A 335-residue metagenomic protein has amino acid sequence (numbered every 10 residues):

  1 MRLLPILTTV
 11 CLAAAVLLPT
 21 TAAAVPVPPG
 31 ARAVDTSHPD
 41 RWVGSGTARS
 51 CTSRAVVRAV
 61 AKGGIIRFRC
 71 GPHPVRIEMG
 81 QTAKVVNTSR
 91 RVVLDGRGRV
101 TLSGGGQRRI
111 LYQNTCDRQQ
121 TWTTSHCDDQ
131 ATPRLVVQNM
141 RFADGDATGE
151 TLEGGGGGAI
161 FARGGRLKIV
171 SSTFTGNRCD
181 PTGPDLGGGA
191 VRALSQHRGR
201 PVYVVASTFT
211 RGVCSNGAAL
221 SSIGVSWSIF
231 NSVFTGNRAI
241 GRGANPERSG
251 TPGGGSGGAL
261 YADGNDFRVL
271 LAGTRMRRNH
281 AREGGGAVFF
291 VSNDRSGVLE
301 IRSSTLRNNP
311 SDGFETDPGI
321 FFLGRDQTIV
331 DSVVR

Functional and structural regions predicted by a protein language model:
M1-A24: Secretory targeting and sorting signals
A23-G46: N-terminal low-complexity, Pro/Thr/Ser-rich intrinsically disordered segments that act as propeptides or flexible
V43-R67: Acidic Gly/Asp/Thr-rich repetitive segments characteristic of extracellular carbohydrate-active and adhesion proteins
V57, A61-K62, E78-V93, L102-Q138 (+4 more regions): Extracellular beta-strand-rich solenoid/capping regions of secreted or surface-exposed proteins that bind or remodel
G64, V75, Q81, R90-V92 (+17 more regions): The right-handed parallel beta-helix/beta-solenoid scaffold, focusing on the short coil/turn and N-cap positions
G96-G98, T132-D146, R166-D180, R198-S215 (+5 more regions): Right-handed parallel beta-helix
G104-R108, D146-L152, R178-L186, V213-L220 (+5 more regions): Short glycine/acidic-rich loop motifs that flank beta-strands on beta-rich extracellular proteins
I160, S172, V191, S207 (+7 more regions): Hydrophobic strand positions within the blades of repeat-based beta-sheet folds
